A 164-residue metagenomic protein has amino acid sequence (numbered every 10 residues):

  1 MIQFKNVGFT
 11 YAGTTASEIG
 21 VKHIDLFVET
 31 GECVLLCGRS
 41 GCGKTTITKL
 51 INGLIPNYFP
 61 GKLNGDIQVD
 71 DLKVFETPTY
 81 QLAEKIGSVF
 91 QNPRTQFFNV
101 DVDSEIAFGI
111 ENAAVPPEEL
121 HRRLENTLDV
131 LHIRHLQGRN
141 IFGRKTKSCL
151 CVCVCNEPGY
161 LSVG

Functional and structural regions predicted by a protein language model:
M1-F4, T10-I24, I55-P60, E76-P78 (+1 more regions): A short, flexible loop at the N-terminus of ABC-type nucleotide-binding domains that lies
C37-R39: The feature captures the beta-strand-to-loop junction immediately N-terminal to the Walker
N52, R94, V100-E111, H121: Short helical segment in ABC ATPase nucleotide-binding domains corresponding to the A-loop/adjacent helical element
D66-Q81, P116: ABC ATPase NBD Q-loop/coupling interface
D71, E118-L136: Conserved ABC ATPase "signature" region
L150-C151: Hydrophobic anchor residue at the start of the ABC signature
E157: Conserved catalytic motifs of ABC-family nucleotide-binding domains
